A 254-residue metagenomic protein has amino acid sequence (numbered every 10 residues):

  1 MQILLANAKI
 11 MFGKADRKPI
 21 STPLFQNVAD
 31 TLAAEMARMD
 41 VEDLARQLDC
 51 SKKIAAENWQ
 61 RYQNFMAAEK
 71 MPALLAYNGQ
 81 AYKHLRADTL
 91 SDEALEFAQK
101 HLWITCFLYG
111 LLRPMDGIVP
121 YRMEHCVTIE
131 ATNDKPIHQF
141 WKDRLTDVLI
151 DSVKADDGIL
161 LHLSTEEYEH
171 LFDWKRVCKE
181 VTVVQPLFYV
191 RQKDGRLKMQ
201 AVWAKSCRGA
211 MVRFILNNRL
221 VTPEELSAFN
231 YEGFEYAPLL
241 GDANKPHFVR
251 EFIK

Functional and structural regions predicted by a protein language model:
Q2-T89: Active-site helix-to-loop segments that bind/position phosphate- or nucleotide-bearing substrates and donors across
A87-A243, H247-K254: Internal, well-folded beta-alpha domain core
